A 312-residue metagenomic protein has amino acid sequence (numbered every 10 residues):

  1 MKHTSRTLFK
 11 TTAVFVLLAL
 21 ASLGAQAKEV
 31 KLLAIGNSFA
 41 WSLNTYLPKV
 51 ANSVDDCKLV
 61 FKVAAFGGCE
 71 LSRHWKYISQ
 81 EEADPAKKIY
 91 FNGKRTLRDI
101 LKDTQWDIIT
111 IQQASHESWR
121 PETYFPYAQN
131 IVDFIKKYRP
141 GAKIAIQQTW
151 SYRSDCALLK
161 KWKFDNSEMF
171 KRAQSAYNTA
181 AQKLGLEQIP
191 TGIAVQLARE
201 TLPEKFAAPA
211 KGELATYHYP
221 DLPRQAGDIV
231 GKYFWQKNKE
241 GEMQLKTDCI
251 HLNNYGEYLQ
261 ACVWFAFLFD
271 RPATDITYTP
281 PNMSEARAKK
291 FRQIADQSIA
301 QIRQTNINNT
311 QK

Functional and structural regions predicted by a protein language model:
K2-A13: Bacterial N-terminal signal peptides that target proteins for export
T11-A21: Bacterial N-terminal signal peptides
G24-E29: Boundary at the C-terminal end of the N-terminal hydrophobic targeting segment
K31, W41-N130, F134, R153: Conserved SGNH/GDSL esterase-like catalytic core that processes O-acyl groups on lipids and polysaccharides
L33-I35, Q147: Short hydrophobic segments within beta-strands
W41, T45, N254-A266: A structural signal for well-ordered alpha-helical segments within the folded catalytic domains of diverse enzymes
K94-N254, D275: Alpha-helical cap/lid subdomain in secreted, periplasmic, or secretory-pathway luminal O-acyl-processing enzymes
T274-K312: A cross-kingdom marker for long, charged
